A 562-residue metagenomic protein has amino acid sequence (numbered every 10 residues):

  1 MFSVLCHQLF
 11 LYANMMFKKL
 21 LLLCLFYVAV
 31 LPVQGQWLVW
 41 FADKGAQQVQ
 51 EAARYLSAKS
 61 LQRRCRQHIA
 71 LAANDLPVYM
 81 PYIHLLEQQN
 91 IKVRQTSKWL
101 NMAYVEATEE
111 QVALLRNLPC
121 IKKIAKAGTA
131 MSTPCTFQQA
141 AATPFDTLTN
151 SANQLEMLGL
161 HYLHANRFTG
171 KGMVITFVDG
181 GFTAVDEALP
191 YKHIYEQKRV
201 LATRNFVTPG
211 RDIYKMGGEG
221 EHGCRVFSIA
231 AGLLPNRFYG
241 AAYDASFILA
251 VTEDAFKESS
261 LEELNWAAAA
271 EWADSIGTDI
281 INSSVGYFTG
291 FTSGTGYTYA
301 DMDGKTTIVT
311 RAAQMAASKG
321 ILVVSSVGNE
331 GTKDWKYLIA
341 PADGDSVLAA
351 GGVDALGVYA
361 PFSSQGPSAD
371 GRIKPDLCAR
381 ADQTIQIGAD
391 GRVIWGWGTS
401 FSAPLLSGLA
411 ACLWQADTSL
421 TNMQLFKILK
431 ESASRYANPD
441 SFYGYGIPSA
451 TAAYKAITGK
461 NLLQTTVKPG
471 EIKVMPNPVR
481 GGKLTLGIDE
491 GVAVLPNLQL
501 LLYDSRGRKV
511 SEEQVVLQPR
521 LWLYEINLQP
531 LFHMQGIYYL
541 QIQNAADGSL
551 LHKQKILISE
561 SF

Functional and structural regions predicted by a protein language model:
F2, C6, F10, K468-M475 (+1 more regions): C-terminal outer-membrane/trafficking sorting elements
Q34-Q138: Inhibitory N-terminal propeptides of secreted protease zymogens
R94-S97, Q111-V112, C135-F177, E187 (+5 more regions): N-terminal domain-start motif of subtilase-like serine proteases
A152, I276-N282, Q415-K473, N477: C-terminal subdomain of the subtilisin-like protease fold in secreted/lumenal serine endopeptidases
Y162-E262, I276-D279, F291-T292, S318-G320 (+4 more regions): Subtilisin-like serine protease catalytic core
T169-K171, L233-N236, L249-S346, L356 (+3 more regions): Substrate-binding/access-modulating region of protease and related hydrolase catalytic domains
D179, K198-V200, A342-Q415: Extracellular S/T/G-rich loop segment that most often corresponds to the catalytic His/Ser-adjacent loop
F227-A230, A250-D254, D279, L377 (+1 more regions): Hydrolase catalytic cores
